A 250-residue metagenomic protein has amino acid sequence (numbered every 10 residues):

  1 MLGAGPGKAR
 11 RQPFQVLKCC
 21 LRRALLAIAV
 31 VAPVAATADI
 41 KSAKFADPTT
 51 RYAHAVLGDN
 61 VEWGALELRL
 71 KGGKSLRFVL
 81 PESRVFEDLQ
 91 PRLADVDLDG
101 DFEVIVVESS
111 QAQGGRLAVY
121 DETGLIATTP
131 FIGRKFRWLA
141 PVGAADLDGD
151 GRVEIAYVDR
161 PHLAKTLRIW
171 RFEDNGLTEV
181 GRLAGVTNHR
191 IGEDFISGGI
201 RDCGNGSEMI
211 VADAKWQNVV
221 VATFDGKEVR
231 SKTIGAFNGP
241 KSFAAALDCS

Functional and structural regions predicted by a protein language model:
G3-G7: Residue-identity detector for glycine
K8, L17-K18, R201, L247: Secreted/extracellular small peptides and ectodomain modules produced from precursors
A9-L25: Bacterial N-terminal signal peptides that target proteins for export
V31-A35: N-terminal signal peptide c-region/cleavage motif recognized by signal peptidases
A36-S250: Beta-propeller-forming repeat regions
